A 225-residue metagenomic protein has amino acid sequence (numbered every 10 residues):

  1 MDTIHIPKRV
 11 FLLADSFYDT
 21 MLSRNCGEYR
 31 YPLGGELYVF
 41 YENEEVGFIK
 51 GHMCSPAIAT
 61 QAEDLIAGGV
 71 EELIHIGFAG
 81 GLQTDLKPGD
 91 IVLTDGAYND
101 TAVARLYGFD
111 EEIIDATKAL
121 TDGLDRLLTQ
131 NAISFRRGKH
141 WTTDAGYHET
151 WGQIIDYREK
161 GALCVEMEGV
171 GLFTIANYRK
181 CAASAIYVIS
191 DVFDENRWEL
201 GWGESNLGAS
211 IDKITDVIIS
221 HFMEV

Functional and structural regions predicted by a protein language model:
M1-I114, K118-G123: Metabolite-binding pocket within alpha/beta catalytic cores that recognizes anionic/polar moieties
E71-E72, L163, A182: Short acidic/polar active-site loop segments enriched in Thr and Asp
F78, D95-A97, K139-T142, Y187: Short, structured patches in soluble enzyme cores that scaffold and shape functional sites
I113-K160: Active-site rim beta-loop-alpha module in soluble metabolic enzymes
G123-N131, I175, K213, V217-V225: Generic non-transmembrane alpha-helical segments
V170-N206: Zn-dependent metallopeptidase/amidohydrolase metal-coordination segment
F193-V225: His/Asp/Glu-rich mid-to-C-terminal helical/loop segments that flank catalytic regions of hydrolases
